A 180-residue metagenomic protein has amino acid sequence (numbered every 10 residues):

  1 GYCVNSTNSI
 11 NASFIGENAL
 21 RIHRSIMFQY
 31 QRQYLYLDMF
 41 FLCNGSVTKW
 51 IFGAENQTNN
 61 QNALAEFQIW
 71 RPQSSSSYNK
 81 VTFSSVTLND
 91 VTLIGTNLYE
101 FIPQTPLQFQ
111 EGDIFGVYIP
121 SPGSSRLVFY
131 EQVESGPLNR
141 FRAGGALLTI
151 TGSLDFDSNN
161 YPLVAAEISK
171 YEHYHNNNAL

Functional and structural regions predicted by a protein language model:
G1-L93, Q104-I114, Y118-L180: Beta-sheet-rich sandwich/jelly-roll-like modules and their strand-loop junctions
N97-F101: Short strand-edge motifs at loop-to-beta-strand transitions and within beta-strands of extracellular beta-rich domains
